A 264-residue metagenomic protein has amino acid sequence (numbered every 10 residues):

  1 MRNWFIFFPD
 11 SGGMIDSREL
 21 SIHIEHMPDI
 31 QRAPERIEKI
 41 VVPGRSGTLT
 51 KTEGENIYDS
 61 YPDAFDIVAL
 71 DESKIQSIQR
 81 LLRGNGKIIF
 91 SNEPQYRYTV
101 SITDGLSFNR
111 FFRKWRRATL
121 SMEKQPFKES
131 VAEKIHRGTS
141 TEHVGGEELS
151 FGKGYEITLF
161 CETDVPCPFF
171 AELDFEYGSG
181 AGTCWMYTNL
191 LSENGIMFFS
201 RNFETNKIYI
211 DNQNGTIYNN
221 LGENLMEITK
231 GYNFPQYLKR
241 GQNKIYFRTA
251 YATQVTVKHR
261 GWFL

Functional and structural regions predicted by a protein language model:
M1-V41: Polar/acidic, low-complexity leader/linker segments enriched in S/T/G and N/D
W4-F5, D66-G105, K244: Short, acidic/charged, Gly/Pro-enriched secondary-structure junctions
I6-F7, S11, E123-P126, S140-E142 (+1 more regions): Mixed-charge, glycine-accented linear interaction segment located at domain edges/termini
H26, Q31-R32, K87-E129: Short beta-strand and beta-hairpin "edge-sheet" elements
E38-E72, K114-E129, N243: Oligomerization/assembly interface segments of phage tail-like spikes and tubes
V42, Y58-P62, R113-R117, E133 (+3 more regions): A general secondary-structure signal for short beta-strands and their flanking turns/coil in non-transmembrane regions
S130-H136: Catalytic cores of secreted or luminal carbohydrate-active enzymes
H136-L264: Intrinsically disordered, low-complexity segments enriched in serine, threonine, and glycine
